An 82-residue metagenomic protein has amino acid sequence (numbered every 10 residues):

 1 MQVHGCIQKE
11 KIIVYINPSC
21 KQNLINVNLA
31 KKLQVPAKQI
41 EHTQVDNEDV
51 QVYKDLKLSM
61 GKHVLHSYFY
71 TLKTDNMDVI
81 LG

Functional and structural regions predicted by a protein language model:
M1-L81: Aspartic protease
